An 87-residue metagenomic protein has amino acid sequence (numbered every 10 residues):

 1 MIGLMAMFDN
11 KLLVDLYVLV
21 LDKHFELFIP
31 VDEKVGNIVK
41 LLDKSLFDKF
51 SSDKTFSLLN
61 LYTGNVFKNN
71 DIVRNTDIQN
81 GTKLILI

Functional and structural regions predicted by a protein language model:
M1-L13, I78: Charged, low-complexity intrinsically disordered regulatory segments in eukaryotic signaling
V14-V18: A short beta-strand micro-motif
L19-L21, D53-R74: Short acidic beta-strand-loop surface patches of small beta-rich interaction domains
L19-N37: Short, contiguous acidic and Ser/Thr-rich linear segments
K40-D48: Short, intrinsically disordered, mixed-charge
N80-L84: Loop/turn positions that initiate beta-strands
